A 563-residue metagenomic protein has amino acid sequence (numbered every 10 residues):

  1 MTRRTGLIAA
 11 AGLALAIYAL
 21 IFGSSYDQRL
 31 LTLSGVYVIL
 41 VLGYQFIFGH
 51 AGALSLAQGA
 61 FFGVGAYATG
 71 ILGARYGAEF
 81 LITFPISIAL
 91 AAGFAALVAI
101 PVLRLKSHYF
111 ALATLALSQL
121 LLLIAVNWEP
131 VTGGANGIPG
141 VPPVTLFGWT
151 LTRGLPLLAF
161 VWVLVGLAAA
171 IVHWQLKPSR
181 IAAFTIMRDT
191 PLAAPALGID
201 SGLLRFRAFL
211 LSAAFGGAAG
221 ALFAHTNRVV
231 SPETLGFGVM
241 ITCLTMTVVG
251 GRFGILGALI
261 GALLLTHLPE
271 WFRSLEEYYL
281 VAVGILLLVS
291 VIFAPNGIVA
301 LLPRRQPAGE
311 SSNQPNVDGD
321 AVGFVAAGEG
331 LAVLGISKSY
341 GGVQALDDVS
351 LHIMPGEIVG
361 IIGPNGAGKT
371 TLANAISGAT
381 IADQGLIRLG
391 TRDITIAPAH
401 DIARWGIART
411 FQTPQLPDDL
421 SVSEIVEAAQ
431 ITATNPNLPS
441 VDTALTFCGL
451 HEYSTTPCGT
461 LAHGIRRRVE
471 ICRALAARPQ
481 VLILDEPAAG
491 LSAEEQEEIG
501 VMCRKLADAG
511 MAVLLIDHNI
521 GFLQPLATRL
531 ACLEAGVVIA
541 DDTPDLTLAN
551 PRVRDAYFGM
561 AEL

Functional and structural regions predicted by a protein language model:
M1-Q314: Transmembrane alpha-helices and adjacent helix-loop boundaries
I362-P364: The feature captures the beta-strand-to-loop junction immediately N-terminal to the Walker
S377: Helix-to-loop junction immediately C-terminal to a conserved catalytic motif
L438-T456, V501-R504: Conserved ABC ATPase "signature" region
L482-E486: Catalytic Walker B motif of ABC-type/P-loop ATPase nucleotide-binding domains
L523-P525: A short, surface-exposed alpha-helical micro-motif characterized by mixed small hydrophobic and charged/polar residues
